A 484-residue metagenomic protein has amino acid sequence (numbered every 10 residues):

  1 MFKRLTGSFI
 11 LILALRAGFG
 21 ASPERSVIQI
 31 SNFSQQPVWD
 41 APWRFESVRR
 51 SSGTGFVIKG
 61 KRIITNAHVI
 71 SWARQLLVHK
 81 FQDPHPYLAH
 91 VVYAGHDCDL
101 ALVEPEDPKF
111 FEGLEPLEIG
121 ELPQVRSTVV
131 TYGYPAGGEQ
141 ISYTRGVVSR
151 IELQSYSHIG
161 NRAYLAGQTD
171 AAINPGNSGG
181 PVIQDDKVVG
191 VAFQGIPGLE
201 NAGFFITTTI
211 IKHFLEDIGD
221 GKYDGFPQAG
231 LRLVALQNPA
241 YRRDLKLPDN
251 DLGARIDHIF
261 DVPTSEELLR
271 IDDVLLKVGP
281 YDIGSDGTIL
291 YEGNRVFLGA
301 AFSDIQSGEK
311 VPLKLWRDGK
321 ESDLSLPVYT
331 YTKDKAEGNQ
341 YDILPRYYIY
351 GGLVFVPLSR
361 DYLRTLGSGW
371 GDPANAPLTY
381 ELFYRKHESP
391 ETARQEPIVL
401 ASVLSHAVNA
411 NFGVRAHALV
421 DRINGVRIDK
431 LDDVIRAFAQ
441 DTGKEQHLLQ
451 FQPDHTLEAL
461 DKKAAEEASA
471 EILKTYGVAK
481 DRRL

Functional and structural regions predicted by a protein language model:
G7-R16: Bacterial N-terminal signal peptides
F19-N66, Q75, Q124-S127, F214-G230 (+1 more regions): N-terminal activation segment of mature serine protease catalytic domains
S26-N32, P37-E46, E106-P116, S142-E200 (+4 more regions): Active-site region of chymotrypsin-like
Q35, R50, S71, A94-C98 (+4 more regions): Short, conserved beta-turn/loop elements at beta-strand boundaries and strand-helix junctions
P37-G60, N66, H85-L88, L114 (+5 more regions): A conserved glycine-rich beta-strand in the N-terminal activation segment of trypsin-fold
S52, T65-S71, G133, S149-R150 (+4 more regions): Short beta->alpha transition motifs characteristic of CBS
K59, A67, L88-H90, E104-D107 (+3 more regions): C-terminal recognition in membrane/secretory proteostasis and scaffolding
K59-I141, P175, S322-S325: Conserved active-site neighborhood of the chymotrypsin/trypsin-like protease fold
